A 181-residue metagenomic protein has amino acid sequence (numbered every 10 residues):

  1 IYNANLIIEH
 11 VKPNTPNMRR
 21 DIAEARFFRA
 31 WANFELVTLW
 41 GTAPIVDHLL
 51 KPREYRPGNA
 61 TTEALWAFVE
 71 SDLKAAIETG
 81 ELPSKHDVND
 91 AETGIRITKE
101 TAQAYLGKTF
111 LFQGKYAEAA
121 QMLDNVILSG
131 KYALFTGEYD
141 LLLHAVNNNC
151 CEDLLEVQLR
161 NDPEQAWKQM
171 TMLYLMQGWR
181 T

Functional and structural regions predicted by a protein language model:
I1-W40, R56-E63, L73-P83, D87: Conserved, well-structured interaction surfaces
I8, L36, P44-V46, F68 (+2 more regions): Structural recognition of the beta-strand scaffold that forms the well-ordered cores of secreted hydrolase catalytic
N33-L36, T42, E92-E100: Aromatic-lined, polymer-binding surfaces characteristic of secreted/periplasmic polysaccharide-degrading enzymes
V37-H48, Y116-L123: Short, well-structured active-site flanking segments
A43, K51-R53, R160-P163: Solvent-exposed loop/turn segments at secondary-structure junctions within structured extracellular/periplasmic domains
D47-E54, D87-A91: Short linear capping/connector segments at secondary-structure termini
W66, K74-I77, R96-T181: An aromatic- and glycine-enriched ligand-binding surface/loop that stacks and positions planar moieties
